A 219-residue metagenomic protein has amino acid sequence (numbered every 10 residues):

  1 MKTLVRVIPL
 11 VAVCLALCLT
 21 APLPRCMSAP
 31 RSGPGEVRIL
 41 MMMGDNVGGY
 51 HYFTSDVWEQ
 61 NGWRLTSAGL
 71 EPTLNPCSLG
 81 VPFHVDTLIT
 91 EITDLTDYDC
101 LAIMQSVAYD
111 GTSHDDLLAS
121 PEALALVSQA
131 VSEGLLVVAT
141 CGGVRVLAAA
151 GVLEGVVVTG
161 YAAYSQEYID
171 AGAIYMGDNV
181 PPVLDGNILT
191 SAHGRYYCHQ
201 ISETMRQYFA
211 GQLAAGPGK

Functional and structural regions predicted by a protein language model:
M1-V11: Bacterial N-terminal signal peptides that target proteins for export
T3, P22-P24, S28: Intrinsically disordered, low-complexity regions enriched in serine, threonine, proline and polar/charged residues
P9-A21: Bacterial N-terminal signal peptides
L17, C26-V137, R145-V157, S165-N179 (+1 more regions): Extended, subdomain-level signal for the structured scaffold at the beginning of enzyme domains
C141: Aromatic-residue-lined binding/catalytic grooves and analogous aromatic/hydrophobic interfacial grooves in multimeric
